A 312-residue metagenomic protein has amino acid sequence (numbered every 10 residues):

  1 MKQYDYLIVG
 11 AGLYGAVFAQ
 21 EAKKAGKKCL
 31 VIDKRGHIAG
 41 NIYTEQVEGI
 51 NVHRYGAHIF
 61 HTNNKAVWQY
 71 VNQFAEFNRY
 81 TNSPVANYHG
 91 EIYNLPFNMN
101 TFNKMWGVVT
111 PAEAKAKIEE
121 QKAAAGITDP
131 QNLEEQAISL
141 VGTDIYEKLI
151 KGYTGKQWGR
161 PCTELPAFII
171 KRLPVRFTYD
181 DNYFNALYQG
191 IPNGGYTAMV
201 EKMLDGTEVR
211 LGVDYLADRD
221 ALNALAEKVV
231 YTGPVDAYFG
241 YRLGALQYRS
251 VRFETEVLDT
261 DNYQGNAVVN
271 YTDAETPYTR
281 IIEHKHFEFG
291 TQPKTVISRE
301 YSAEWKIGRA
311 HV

Functional and structural regions predicted by a protein language model:
M1-Y14, L30: Beta1/beta-strand and adjacent pyrophosphate-binding region of the FAD-binding site in flavoprotein oxidoreductases
V9-A11, I32-K34, T62-N63, G194 (+2 more regions): Short His-Asn-centered micro-motif
Q20-E48: Glycine-rich FAD pyrophosphate-binding loop
K28, N51, E76, E208-R210: Conserved beta-strand segments of alpha/beta enzyme cores
E48-A124: Dinucleotide-binding Rossmann-like beta1-alpha1 core, especially the glycine-rich loop that anchors the ADP
H89-Y93, M99-K228, T232-F239: Active-site/ligand-binding neighborhood in enzyme catalytic cores
Y215-H311: Mid-domain catalytic core of redox enzymes that form a hydrophobic substrate pocket/lid adjacent to a catalytic redox
